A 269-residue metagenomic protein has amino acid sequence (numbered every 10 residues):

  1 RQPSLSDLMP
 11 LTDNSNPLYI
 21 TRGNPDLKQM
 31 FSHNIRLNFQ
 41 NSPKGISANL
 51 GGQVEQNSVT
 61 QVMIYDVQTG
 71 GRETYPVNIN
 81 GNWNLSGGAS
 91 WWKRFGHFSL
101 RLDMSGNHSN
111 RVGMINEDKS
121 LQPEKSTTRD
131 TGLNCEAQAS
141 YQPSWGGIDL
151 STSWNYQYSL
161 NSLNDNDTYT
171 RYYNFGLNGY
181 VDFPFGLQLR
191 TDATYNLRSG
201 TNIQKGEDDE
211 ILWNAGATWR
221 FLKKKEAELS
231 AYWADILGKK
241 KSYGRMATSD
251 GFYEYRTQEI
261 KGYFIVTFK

Functional and structural regions predicted by a protein language model:
R1-K269: Exposed, low-structure sequence patches enriched in small/polar residues
